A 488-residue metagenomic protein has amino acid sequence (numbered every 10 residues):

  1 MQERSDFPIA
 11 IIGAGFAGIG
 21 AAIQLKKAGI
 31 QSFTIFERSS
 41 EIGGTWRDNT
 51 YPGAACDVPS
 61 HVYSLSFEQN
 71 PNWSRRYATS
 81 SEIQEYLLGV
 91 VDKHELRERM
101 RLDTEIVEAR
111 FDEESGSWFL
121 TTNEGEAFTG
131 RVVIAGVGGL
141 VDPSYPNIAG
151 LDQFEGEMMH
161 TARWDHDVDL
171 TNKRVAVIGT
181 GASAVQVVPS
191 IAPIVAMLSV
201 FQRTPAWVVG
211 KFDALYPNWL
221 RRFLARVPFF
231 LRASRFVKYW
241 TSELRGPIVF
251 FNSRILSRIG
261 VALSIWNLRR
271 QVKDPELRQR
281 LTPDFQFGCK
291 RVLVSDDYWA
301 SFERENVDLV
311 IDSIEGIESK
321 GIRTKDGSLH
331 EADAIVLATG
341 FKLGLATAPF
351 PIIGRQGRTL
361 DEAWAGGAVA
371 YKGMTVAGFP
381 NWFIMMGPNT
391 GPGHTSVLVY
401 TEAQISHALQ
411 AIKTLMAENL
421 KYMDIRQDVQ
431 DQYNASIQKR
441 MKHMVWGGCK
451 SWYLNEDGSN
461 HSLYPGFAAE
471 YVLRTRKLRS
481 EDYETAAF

Functional and structural regions predicted by a protein language model:
E3-D6, A10-I11, F16, G20-E41 (+5 more regions): Rossmann-like dinucleotide-binding core of oxidoreductases
R4-M100, Q202-R203, R270-E276: Beta1-alpha1 glycine-rich phosphate/pyrophosphate-binding loop at the start of Rossmann-like nucleotide-binding domains
N70-G89, N252-I259, F285-D297: Short beta-strand to alpha-helix junction loop
R75-L140: Feature captures the FAD/FMN-dependent oxidoreductase FAD-binding
E82-M100, R291-E315: Helical element adjacent to the flavin cofactor pocket in flavoenzyme catalytic cores
L102-G116, D308-R323: A conserved short coil-to-beta-strand element within the FAD-binding core of flavoproteins
A334, A338-L415: Glycine/threonine-rich phosphate-binding loop and adjacent beta-strand/alpha-helix elements that clamp
V399-E402, S406-F488: C-terminal active-site-capping segments
